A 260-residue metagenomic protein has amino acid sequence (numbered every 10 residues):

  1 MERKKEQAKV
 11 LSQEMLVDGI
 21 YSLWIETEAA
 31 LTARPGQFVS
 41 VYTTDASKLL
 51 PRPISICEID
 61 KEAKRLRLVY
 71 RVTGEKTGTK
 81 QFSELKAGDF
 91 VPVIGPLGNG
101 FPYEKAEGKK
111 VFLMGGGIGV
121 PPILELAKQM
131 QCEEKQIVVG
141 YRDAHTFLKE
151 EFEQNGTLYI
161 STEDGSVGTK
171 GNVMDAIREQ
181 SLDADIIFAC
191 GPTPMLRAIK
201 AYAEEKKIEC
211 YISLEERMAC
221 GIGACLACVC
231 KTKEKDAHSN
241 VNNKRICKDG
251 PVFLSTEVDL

Functional and structural regions predicted by a protein language model:
M1-K4, N243-L260: Short, basic/aromatic-enriched C-terminal tail that caps enzymatic domains
E2-A87: Ferredoxin-reductase
S12, E58, I160-T162, I212 (+1 more regions): Structural signal for conserved beta-strand scaffold positions within catalytic alpha/beta enzyme cores
T77-R217: FNR/FR-type flavoprotein reductase catalytic core
P122, T193, E216-P251: Local cysteine-cluster metal-coordination motifs and their immediate loop/turn environment, predominantly Fe-S cluster
